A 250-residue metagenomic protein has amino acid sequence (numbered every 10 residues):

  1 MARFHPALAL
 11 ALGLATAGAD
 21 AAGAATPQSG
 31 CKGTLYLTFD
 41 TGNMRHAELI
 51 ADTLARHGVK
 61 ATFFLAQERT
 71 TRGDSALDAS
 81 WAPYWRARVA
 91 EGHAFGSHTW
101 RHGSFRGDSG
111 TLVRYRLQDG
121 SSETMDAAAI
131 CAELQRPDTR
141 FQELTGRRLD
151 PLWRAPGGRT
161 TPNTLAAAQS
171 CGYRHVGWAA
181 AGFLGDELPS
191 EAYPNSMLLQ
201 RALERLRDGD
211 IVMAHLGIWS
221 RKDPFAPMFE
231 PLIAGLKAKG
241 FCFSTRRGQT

Functional and structural regions predicted by a protein language model:
M1-H5: Positively charged n-region of N-terminal signal peptides that target proteins for export
P6-A17: Bacterial N-terminal signal peptides
G23-S109, V113, Q118, S122-M125 (+1 more regions): Active-site beta->alpha N-cap acidic-glycine motif
A25-G30, A61, T71, R221-T250: C-terminal domain-boundary segment and adjacent tail
F39-G42, F64-E68, H98-H102, A155-G158 (+3 more regions): Active-site-proximal beta-strand/loop segments in catalytic clefts of secreted hydrolases
L77-P83, P194-L198, F225-F229: Charged helix-capping and loop-helix junction motifs
R106-Y115, E187-A192, D223-E230: Histidine/acidic-residue-rich catalytic or RNA/ligand-binding cores of hydrolases and nuclease-related proteins
R159-R205, G240-T250: His/Asp/Glu-enriched short active-site or ligand-binding loop at hydrolase and phosphoryl-transfer sites
